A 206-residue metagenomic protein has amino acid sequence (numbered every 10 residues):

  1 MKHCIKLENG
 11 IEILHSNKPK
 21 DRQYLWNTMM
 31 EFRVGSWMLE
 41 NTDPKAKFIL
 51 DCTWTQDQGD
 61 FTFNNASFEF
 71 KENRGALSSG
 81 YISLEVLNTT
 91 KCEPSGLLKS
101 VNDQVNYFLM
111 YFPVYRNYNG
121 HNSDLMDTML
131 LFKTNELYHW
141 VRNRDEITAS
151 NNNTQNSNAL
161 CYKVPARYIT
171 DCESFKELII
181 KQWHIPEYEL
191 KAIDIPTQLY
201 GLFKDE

Functional and structural regions predicted by a protein language model:
M1-E206: Nucleic-acid endonuclease domains
